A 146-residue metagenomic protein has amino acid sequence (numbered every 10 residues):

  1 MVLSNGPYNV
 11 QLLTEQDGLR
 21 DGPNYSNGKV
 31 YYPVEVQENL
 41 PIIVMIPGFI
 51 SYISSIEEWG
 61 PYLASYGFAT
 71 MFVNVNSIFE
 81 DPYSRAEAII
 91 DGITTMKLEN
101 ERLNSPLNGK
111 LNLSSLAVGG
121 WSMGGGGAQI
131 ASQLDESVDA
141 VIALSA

Functional and structural regions predicted by a protein language model:
M1-E38: N-terminal cap/lid segment of alpha/beta-hydrolase-fold proteins
E38, Y83-G126: Gly/Ser-rich "nucleophile elbow"/oxyanion-hole loop immediately N-terminal to the catalytic nucleophile in hydrolases
N39-G48: Short beta-strand element of the alpha/beta-hydrolase
I53-S54, E80: Short N-terminal helix/helix-N-cap motif within the alpha/beta-hydrolase-1
S54-N74: Short amphipathic alpha-helix adjacent to the substrate-entry channel of hydrolases
N74, G119, L144-S145: Alpha/beta-hydrolase-fold catalytic nucleophile elbow
G127-A131: Hydrolases whose catalytic domains are alpha/beta-hydrolase-1, hotdog thioesterase, or metallo-beta-lactamase-like
S137-A146: A conserved short beta-strand
